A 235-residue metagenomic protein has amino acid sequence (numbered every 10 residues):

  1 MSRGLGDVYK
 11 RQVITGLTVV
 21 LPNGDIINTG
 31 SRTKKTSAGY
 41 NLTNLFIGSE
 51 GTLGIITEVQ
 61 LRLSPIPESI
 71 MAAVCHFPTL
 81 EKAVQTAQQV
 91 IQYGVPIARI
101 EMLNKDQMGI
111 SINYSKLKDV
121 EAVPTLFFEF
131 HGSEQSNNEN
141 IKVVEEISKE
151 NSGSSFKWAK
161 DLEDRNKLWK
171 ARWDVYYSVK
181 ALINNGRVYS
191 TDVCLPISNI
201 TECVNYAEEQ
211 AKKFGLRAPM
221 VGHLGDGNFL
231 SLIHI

Functional and structural regions predicted by a protein language model:
M1-L5, Y9, I233-H234: Single conserved hydrophobic/aromatic residue that forms the stacking wall/gate of nucleotide- or nucleobase-binding
G6-N23, I55-E58, V123: Structural signature of FAD isoalloxazine-binding scaffolds in flavoprotein oxidoreductases
L17-S31, S69-T86: Short, conserved aromatic-histidine micro-motifs
V20, I47-G48, I56-E58, R62 (+2 more regions): Short beta-strand-to-turn element immediately C-terminal to the catalytic PLP-Schiff-base lysine in fold type I
S31-R32, V59: Residue-level structural signal for beta-strand termini and adjacent loop
K35-S37: Flexible, small-/acidic-enriched active-site or ligand-binding loops
P65, V74-I233: C-terminal substrate-recognition/cap domain of FAD-linked oxidoreductases
